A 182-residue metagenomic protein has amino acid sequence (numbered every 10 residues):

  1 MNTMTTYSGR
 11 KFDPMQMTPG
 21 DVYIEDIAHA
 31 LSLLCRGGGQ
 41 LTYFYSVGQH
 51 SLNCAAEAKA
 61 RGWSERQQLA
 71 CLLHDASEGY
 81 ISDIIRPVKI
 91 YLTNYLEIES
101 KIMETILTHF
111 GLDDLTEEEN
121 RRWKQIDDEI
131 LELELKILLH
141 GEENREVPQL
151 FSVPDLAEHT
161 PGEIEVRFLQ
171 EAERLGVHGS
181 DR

Functional and structural regions predicted by a protein language model:
M1-R182: Metal-dependent phosphohydrolase cores
